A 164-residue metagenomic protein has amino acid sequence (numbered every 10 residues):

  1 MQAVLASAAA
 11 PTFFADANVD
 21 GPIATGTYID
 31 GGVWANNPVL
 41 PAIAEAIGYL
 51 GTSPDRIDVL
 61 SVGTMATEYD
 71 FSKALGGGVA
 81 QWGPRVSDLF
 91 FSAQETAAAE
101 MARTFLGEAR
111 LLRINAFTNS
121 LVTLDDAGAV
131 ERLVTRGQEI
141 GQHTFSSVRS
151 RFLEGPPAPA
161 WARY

Functional and structural regions predicted by a protein language model:
M1-Y164: Patatin-like phospholipase
